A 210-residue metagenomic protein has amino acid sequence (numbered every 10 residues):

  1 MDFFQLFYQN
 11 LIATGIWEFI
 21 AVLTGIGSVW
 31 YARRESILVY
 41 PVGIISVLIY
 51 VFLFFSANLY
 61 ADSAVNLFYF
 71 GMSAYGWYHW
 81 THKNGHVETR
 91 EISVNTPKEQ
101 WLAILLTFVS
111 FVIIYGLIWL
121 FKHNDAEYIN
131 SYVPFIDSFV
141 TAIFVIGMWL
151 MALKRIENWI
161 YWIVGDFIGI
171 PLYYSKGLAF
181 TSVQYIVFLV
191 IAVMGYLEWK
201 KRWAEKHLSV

Functional and structural regions predicted by a protein language model:
M1-E35, K83-N84, I92-V210: Polytopic alpha-helical membrane-helix bundles and their juxtamembrane interface segments in multi-pass membrane
L23-S28, S36-G76: Early transmembrane hairpin module of multi-pass membrane proteins
F68-G85, W199-K200: Membrane-water interface of transmembrane alpha-helices
